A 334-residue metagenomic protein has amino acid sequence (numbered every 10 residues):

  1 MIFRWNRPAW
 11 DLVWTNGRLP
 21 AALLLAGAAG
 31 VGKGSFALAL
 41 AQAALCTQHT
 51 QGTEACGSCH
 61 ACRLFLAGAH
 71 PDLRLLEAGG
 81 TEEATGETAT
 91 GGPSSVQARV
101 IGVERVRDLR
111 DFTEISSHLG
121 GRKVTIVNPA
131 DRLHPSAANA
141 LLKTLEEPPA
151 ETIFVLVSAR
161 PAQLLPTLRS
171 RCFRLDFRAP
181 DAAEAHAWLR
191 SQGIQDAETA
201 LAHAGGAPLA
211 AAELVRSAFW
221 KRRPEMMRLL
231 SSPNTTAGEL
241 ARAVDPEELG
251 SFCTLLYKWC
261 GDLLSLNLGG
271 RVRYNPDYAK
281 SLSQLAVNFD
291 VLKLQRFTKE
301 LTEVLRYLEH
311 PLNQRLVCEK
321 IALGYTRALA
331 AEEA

Functional and structural regions predicted by a protein language model:
M1-A43, A150-I153, A159-A334: Charged, glycine-rich active-site and insertion segments that engage polyanionic ligands
M1-S136: Clamp-loader machinery-focused feature within the broader ASCE/P-loop NTPase space
A67, E147, I194: Arginine/glycine-rich "motif VI" loop of SF2 helicases in the C-terminal RecA-like domain
D111, K143, P166, S170: Conserved adenine-binding aromatic site and its adjacent loop/helix in ATP-hydrolyzing domains
E114, N139-I153: Conserved catalytic/switch belt of AAA+ P-loop NTPases
L119-V124, P149-V155: Loop/turn-to-beta-strand initiation segments
R132, E147, Q163: Residues immediately C-terminal
